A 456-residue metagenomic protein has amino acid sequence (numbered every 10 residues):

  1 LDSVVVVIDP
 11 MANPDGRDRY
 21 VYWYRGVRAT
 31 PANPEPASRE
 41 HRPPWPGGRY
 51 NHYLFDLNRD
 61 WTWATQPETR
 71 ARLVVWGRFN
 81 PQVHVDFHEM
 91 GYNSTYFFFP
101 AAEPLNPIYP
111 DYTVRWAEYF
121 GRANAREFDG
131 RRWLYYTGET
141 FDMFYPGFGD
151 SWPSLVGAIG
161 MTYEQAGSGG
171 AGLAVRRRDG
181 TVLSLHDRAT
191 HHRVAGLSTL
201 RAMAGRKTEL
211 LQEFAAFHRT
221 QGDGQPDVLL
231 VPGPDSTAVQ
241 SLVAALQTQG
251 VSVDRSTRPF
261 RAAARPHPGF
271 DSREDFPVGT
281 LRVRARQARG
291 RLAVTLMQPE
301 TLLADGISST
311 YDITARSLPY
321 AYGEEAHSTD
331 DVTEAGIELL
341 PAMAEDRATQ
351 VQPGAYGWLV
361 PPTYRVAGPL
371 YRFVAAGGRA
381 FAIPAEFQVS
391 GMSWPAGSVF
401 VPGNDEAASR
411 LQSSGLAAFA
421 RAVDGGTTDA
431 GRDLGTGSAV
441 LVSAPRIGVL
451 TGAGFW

Functional and structural regions predicted by a protein language model:
L1-V4, Y53, R59-D60, T65-A71 (+6 more regions): Intrinsic-disorder/low-complexity accessory segments
L1-Y24: Short helix-loop-beta-strand segments that form the rim/entrance of peptidase-like active sites
A12-N13, H88-M90, A166-S168: Catalytic metal-binding/acid-base residues of hydrolase active sites
G16, Y92-N93: Short, active-site-adjacent cap segments at secondary-structure transitions
D18-P36: Aromatic- and acidic-residue-enriched segments that line the glycan-binding/catalytic groove of carbohydrate-active
P34-R39, Y112-R115: Short acidic/polar alpha-helix capping motifs at helix-coil junctions
P36-F55: Aromatic- and acidic-residue-enriched carbohydrate-binding clefts of CAZyme catalytic domains
